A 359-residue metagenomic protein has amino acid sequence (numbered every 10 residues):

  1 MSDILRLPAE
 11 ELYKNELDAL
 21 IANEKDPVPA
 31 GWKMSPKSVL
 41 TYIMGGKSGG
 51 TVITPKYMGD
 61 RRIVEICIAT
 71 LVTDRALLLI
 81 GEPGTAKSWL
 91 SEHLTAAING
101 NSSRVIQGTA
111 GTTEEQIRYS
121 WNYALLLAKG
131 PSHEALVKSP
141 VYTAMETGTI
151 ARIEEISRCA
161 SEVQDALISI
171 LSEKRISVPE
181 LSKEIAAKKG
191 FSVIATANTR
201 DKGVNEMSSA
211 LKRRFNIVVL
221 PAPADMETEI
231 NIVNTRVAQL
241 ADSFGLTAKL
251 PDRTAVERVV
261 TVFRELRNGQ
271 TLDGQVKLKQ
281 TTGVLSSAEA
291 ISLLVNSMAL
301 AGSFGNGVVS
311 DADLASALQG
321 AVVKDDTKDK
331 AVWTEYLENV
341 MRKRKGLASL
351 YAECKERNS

Functional and structural regions predicted by a protein language model:
S2-L246: AAA+ P-loop NTPase catalytic core and its hallmark functional loops
R61, E65, S139, D165 (+4 more regions): Non-catalytic, well-ordered alpha-helical scaffold segments
D74, N101, A128, V218 (+4 more regions): Amphipathic alpha-helical interaction segments
L136, T149, E206, L250-T254 (+2 more regions): Alpha-helix N-cap and coil->helix boundary residues
I170, V262, S316-A317: Short acidic/histidine-centered micro-motifs embedded in hydrophobic/aromatic stretches that mark compact functional
R214, I232, N296-A299, A317: A general alpha-helix detector
V237-V309: Conserved AAA+ ATPase small/helical "lid" subdomain
G302-S359: C-terminal engagement/docking regions of AAA+ P-loop ATPases
